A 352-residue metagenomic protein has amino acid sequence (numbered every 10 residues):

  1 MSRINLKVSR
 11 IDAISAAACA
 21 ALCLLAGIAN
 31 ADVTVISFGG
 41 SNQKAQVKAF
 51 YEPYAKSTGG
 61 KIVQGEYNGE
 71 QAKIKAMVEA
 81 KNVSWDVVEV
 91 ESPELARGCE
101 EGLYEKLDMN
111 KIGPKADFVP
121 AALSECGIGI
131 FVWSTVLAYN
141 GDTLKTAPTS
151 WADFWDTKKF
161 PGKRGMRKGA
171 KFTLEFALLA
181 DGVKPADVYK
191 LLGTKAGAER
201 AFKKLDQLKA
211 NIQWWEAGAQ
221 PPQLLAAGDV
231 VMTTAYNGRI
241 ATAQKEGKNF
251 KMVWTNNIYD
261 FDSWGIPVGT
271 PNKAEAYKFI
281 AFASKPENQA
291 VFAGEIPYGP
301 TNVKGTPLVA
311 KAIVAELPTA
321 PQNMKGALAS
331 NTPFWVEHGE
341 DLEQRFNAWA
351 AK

Functional and structural regions predicted by a protein language model:
L24-A31: Sec/Tat signal peptide C-region and signal peptidase I cleavage site
A31-G98: Early extracytoplasmic/lumenal segment of secretory-pathway proteins
G40-V47, V83-W85, V90-A226: Extracytoplasmic ligand-binding site segments that recognize negatively charged/polar headgroups
L95-R97, M232-N249: A ligand-binding cleft/hinge motif common to bilobed small-molecule-binding domains
D117, V132-T135, A198-E199, K203-L208 (+2 more regions): Periplasmic-binding protein-like
V136-T143, L178-A180, F261-E275, V291-E295: A bilobed periplasmic-binding-protein/Venus flytrap-type ligand-binding module shared by bacterial periplasmic
P267-A327: Mature extracytoplasmic/periplasmic domains
M324-K352: Conserved C-terminal helix/tail region of periplasmic/extracytoplasmic solute-binding proteins
